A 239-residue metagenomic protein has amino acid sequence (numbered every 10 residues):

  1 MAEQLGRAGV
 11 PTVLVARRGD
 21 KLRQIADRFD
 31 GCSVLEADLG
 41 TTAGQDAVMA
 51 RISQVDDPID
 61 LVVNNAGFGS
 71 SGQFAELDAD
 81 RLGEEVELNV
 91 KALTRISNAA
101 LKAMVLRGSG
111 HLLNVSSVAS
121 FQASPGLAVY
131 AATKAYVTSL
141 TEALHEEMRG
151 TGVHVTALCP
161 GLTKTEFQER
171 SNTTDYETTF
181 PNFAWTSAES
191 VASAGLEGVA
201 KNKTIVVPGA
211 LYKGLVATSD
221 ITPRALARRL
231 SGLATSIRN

Functional and structural regions predicted by a protein language model:
V10-Q24: Conserved glycine-rich Rossmann-like NAD(P)H-binding loop of the short-chain dehydrogenase/reductase
F29-A43: Rossmann-fold cofactor-recognition segment
N65-S70: Conserved NAD(P)H cofactor-binding loop of Rossmann-fold oxidoreductase domains
Q73-E84: Substrate-binding pocket helix/loop in short-chain dehydrogenase/reductase
S97, T133: Active-site helix of classical SDR
S117: Residue(s) in the substrate-gating loop at a strand-loop-helix junction that position the organic substrate next
E147-Y212, R228: SDR active-site lid
